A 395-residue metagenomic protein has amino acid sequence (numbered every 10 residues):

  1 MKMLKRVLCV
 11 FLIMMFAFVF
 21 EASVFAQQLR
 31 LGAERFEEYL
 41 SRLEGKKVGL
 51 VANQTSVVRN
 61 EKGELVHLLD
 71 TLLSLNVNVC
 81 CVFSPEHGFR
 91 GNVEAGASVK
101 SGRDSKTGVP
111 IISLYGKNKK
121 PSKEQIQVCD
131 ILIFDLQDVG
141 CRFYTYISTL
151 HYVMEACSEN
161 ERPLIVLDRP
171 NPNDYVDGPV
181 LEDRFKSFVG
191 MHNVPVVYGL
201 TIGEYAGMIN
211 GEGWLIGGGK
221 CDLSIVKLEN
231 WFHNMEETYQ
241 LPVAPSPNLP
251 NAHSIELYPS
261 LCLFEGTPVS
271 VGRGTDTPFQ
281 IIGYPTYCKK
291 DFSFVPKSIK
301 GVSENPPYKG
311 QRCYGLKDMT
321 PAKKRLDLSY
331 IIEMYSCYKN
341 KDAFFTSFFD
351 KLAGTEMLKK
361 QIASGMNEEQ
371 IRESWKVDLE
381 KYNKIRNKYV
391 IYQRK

Functional and structural regions predicted by a protein language model:
M1-Q28: Bacterial Sec-dependent N-terminal signal peptides
N78-E86, L167: Short internal beta-strands
R90-A95, I165-K186: Glycine-rich, charge-decorated loop segments at or immediately adjacent to ligand/cofactor-binding or catalytic sites
K100-V128: Glycine-rich oxoanion-binding loops at beta->alpha junctions
D138-L150: Glycine/threonine-rich flexible loop motifs
K186-Y258: Conserved anion/nucleotide-ligand pocket segment
E229-P306: Glycine-rich, aromatic-lined ligand/substrate-binding cores of catalytic and carbohydrate-binding domains
T275-K376, R394: Conserved functional hotspot residues or short segments at active or partner-binding sites across diverse domains
